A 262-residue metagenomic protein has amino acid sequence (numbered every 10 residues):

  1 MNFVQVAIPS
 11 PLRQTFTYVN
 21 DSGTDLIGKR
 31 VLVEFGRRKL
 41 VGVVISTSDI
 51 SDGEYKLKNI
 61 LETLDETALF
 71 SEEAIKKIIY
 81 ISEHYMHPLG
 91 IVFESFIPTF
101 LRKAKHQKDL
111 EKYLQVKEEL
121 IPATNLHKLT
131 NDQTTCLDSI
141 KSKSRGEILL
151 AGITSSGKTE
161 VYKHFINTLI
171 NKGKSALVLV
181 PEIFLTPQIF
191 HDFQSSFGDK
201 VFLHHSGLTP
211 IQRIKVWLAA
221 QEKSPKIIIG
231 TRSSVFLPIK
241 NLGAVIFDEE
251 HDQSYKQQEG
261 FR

Functional and structural regions predicted by a protein language model:
M1-R262: Accessory, non-ATPase domains that flank or precede helicase/AAA+ motor cores in DNA-metabolism machines
